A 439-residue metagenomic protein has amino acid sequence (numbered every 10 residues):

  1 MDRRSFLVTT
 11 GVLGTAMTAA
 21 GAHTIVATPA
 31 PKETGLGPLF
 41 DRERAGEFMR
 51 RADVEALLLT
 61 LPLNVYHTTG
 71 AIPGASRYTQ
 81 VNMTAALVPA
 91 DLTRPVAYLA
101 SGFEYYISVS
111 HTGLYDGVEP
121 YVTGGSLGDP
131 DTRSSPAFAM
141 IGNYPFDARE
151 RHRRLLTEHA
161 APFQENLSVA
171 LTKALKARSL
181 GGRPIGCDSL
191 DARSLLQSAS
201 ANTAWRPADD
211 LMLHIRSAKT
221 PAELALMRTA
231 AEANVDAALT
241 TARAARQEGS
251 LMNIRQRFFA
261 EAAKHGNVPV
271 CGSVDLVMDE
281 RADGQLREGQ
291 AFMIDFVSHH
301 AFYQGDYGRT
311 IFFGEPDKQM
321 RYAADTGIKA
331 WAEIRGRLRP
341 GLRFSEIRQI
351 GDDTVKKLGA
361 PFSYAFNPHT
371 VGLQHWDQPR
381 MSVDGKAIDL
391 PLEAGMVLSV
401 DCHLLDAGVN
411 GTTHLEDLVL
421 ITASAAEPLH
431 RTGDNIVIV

Functional and structural regions predicted by a protein language model:
D2-V439: Active-site neighborhoods and metal-handling regions in enzymes and metal-associated proteins
